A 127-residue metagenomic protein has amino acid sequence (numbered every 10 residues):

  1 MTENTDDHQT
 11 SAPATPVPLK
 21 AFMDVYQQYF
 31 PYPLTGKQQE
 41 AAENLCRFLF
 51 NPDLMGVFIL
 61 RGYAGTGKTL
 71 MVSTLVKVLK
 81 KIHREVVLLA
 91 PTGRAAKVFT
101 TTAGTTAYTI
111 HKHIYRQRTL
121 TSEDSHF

Functional and structural regions predicted by a protein language model:
M1-F127: Conserved ATP-binding/catalytic motifs of P-loop helicase motor domains
